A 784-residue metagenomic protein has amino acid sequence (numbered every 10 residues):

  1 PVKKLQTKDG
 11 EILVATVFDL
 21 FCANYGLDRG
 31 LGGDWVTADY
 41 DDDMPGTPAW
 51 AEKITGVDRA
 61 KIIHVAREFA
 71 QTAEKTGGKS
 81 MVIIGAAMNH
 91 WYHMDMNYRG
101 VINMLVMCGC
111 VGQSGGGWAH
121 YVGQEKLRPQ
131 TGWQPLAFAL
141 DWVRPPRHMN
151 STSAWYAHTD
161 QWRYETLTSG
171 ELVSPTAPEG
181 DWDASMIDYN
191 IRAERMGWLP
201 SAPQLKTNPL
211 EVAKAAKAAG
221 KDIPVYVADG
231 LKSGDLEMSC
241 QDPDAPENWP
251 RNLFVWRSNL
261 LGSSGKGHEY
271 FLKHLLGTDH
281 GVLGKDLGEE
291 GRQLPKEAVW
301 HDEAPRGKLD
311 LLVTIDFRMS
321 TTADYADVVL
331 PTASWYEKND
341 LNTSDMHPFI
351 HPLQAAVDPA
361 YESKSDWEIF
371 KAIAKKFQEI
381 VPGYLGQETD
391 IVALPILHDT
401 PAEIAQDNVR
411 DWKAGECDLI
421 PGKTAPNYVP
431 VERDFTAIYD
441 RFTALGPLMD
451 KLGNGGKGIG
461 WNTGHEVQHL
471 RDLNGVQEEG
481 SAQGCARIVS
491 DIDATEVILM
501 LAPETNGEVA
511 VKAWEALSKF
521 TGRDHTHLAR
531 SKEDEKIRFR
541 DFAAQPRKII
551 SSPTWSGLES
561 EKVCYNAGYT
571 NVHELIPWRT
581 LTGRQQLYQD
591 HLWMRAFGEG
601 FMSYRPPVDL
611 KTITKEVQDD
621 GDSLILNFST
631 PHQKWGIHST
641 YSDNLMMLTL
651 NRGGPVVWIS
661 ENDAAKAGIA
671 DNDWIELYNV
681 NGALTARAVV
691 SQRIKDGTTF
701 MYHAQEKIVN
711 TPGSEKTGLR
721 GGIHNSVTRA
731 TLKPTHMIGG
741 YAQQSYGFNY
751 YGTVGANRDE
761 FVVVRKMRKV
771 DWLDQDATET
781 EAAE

Functional and structural regions predicted by a protein language model:
P1-K75: Long, well-ordered, tryptophan-enriched scaffold segments
D43, A49, K61, V65-W249 (+4 more regions): A glycine-rich, hydrophobic/aromatic-adjacent loop/helix-cap motif
K61, T72, M88-Y92, E125-P129 (+13 more regions): Flexible loop/turn segments at secondary-structure boundaries
S174-P175, Q406-N644: Long, low-complexity segments enriched in small/aliphatic residues
K221, A228, E368-A425, V429-P430 (+5 more regions): Long, contiguous, secondary-structure-rich segments that constitute the structural scaffold of globular domains
K232-H268, L272-L275, L312-M319, P607-H638 (+1 more regions): C-terminal substrate/ligand-recognition segments
L309-L311, F317-R318, A355-K375, E676: Phosphate/diphosphate-binding loops
T321-L353: Flexible glycine/proline-rich, aromatic-decorated loop/lid segments
